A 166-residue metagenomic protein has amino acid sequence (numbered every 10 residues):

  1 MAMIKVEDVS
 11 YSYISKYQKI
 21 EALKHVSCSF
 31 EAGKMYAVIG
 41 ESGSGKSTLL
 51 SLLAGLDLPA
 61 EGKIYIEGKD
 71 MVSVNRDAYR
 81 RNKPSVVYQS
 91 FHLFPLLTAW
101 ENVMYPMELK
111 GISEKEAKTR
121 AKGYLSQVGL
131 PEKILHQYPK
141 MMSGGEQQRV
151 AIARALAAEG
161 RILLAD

Functional and structural regions predicted by a protein language model:
I39-E41: The feature captures the beta-strand-to-loop junction immediately N-terminal to the Walker
A54: Helix-to-loop junction immediately C-terminal to a conserved catalytic motif
G62-D70: Conserved ABC transporter NBD signature motif
M71-S85: ABC ATPase NBD coupling module
L97-M104: Short coil-to-helix segment of the ABC ATPase nucleotide-binding domain corresponding to the Q-loop/switch region
K115-K133: Conserved ABC ATPase "signature" region
Y138-M142, E146: Conserved ABC ATPase signature
